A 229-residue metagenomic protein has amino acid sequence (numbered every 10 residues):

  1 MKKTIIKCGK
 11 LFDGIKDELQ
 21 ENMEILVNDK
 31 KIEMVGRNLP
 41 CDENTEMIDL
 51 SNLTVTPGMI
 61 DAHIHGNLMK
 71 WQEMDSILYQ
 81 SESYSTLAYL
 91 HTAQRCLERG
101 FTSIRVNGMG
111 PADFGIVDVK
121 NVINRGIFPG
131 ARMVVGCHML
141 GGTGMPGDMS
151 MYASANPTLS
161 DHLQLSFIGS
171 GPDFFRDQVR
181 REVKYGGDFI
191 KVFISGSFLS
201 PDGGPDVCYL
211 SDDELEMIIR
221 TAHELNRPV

Functional and structural regions predicted by a protein language model:
M1-D42, L53-V55: N-terminal metal-binding scaffold of metallo-dependent hydrolase/deaminase domains
G9, I25, K30, N52 (+6 more regions): Divalent metal-coordination and catalytic microenvironments
M23-E24, T45-E46, A131: Extracytoplasmic/periplasmic beta-strand context in beta-sandwich domains, especially the cupredoxin/COX2 CuA-binding
N44-T54, I116-I127, F174-G187: Short amphipathic alpha-helices and their capping/turn segments at secondary-structure boundaries
L53-R125, T143-G147, D213: Metal-associated gating/positioning segment near the N- to mid-region
M74-L87, A153-D177, P228: Active-site mouth loops of central-metabolism enzymes
L90-G115, P129-M139, G187-S200, R227-P228: Divalent metal-dependent hydrolysis catalytic cores, especially in the metallo-beta-lactamase
D118, S170-V229: Histidine/acidic residue-rich metal-binding segments in metalloenzymes
